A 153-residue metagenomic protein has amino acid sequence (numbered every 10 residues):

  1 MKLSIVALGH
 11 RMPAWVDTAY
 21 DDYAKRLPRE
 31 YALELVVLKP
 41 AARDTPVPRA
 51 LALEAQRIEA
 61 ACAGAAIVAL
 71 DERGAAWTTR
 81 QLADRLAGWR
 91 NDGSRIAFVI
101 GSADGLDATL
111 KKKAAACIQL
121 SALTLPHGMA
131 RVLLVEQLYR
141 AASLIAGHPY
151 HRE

Functional and structural regions predicted by a protein language model:
M1-E153: Post-transcriptional modification and biogenesis factors for structured RNAs of the translation apparatus
